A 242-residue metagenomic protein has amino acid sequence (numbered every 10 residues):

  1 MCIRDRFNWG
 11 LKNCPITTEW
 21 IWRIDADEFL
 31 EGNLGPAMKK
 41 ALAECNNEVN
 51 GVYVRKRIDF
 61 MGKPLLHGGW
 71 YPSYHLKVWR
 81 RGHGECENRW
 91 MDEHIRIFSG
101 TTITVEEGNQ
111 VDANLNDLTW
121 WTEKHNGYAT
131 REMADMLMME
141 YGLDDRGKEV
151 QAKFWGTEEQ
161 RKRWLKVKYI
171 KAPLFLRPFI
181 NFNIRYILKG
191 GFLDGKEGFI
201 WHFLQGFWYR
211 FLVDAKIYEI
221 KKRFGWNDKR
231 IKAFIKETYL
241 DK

Functional and structural regions predicted by a protein language model:
M1-I3: Short, small-residue-biased leader/transition segments that mark boundaries at the very start of proteins
D5, L11-K12, I24, E31-K221 (+1 more regions): Catalytic-site signature of metal-activated, phosphate-bearing donor transferases, centered on the GT-A/GT-A-like
E19-I21: Short aromatic/hydrophobic "clamp" motif used to bind/position activated sugar donors
R223-K242: Alpha-helical transmembrane segments and their immediate juxtamembrane flanks in integral membrane proteins
